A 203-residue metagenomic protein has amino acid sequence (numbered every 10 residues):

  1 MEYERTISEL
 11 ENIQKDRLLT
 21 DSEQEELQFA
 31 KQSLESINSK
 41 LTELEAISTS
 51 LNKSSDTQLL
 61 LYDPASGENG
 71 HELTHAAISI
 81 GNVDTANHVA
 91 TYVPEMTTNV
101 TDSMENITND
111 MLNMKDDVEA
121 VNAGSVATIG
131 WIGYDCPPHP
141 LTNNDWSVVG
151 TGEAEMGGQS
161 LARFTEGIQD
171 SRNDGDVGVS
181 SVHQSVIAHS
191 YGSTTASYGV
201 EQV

Functional and structural regions predicted by a protein language model:
M1-T74, I80, D84-N87: Intrinsically disordered, low-complexity charged segments of secreted bacterial virulence and antibacterial
D16-L18, E25-S33, T98-M104, N143-A154: Second-shell loop/turn segments in exported
N38-L44, A77, T108-M111, K115 (+3 more regions): Extracytoplasmic/secreted envelope proteins and their assembly/folding machinery, especially bacterial periplasmic
S54-D56, L60-P138: Short, surface-exposed "cap/lid" segments of acyl-processing enzymes
I129-P140, S147, E153, F164: Active-site cradle of extracellular carbohydrate-active enzymes
V148-G178, Q184-V186: Alpha/beta-hydrolase active-site loop
I187-A196: Gly/Ala-rich beta-loop-alpha elbow adjacent to hydrolase catalytic centers
G199-V203: Conserved hydrolase catalytic core segment
